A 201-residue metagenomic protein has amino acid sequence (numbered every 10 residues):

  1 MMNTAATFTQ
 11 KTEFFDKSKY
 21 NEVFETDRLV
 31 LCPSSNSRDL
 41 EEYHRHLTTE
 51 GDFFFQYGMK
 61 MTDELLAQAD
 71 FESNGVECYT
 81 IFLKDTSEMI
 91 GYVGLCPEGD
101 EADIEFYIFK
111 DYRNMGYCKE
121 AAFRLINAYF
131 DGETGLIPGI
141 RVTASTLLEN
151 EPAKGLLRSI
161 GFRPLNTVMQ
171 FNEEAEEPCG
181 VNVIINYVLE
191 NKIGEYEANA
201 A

Functional and structural regions predicted by a protein language model:
M1-G51, C78-A201: Acyl-donor (CoA/ACP) binding surface of acyl/acetyltransferases
T48-A69: Conserved GNAT-fold acetyl-CoA-binding loop/helix
D70-G75: Short loop/turn motifs at secondary-structure junctions and domain boundaries
